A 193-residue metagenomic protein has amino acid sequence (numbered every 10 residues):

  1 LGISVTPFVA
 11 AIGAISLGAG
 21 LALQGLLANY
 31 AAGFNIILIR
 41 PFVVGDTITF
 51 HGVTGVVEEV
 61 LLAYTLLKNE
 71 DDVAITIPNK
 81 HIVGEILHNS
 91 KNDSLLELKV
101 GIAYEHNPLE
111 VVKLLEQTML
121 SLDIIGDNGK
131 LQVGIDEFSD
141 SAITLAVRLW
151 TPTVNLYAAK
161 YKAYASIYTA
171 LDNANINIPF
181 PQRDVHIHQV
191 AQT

Functional and structural regions predicted by a protein language model:
L1-G25, N35: Hydrophobic alpha-helical transmembrane segments and their immediate juxtamembrane helical boundaries in integral
G2, L27, G45, V57 (+6 more regions): Residue-level signature of catalytic and energy-coupling elements of molecular machines, predominantly ATP/GTP-dependent
I3, L17, G33-I36, H88 (+2 more regions): Conserved helix-loop functional segments at active or binding sites
V9, L87-N92, E137-D140: Flexible hinge/switch segments at interdomain interfaces of large molecular machines
N35-N128: Soluble accessory domains appended to multi-pass membrane transport proteins
H106, G126-T193: Solvent-exposed, non-transmembrane regulatory segments of membrane-associated proteins
